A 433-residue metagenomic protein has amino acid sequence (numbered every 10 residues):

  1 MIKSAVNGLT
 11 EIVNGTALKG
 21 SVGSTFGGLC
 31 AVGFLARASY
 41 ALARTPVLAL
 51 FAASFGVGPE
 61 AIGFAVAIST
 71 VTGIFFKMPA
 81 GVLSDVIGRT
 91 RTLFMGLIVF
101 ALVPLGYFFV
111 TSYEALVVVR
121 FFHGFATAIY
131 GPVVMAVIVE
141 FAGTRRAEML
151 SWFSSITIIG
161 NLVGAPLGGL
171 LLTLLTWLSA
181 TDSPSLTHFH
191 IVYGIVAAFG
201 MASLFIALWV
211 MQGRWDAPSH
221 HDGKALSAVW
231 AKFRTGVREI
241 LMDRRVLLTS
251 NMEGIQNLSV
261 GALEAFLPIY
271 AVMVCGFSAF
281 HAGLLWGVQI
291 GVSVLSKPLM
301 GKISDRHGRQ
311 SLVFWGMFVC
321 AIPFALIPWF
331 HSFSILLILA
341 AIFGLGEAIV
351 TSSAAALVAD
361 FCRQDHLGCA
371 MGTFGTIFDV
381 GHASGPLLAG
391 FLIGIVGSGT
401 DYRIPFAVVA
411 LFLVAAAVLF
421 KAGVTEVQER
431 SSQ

Functional and structural regions predicted by a protein language model:
I2-G23, Q212-S250: Juxtamembrane intracellular "pre-TM" segments in multi-pass secondary transporters
S21-T70, L247-M252, N257-C275: Helix-loop boundary and gating motifs at the non-cytosolic
A67-G81, G287-L299: Central cavity-lining transmembrane alpha-helices of secondary-active solute carriers, predominantly the Major
G88, F109-E114, G143, G276 (+2 more regions): Helix-breaking motifs and short loop linkers at transmembrane-helix boundaries and internal kinks in secondary membrane
R91-G106, S311-L326: Structural signature of the two symmetry-related core transmembrane helices
V119-I158, A356-L357, F361: Cytoplasmic helix-loop-helix junction between adjacent transmembrane helices in 12-TM secondary transporters
T173-A197, I393-L411: A membrane-interface helix-boundary motif in multi-pass transporters
A197-H220, A416-V424: C-terminal membrane-cytosol helix-exit motif in multi-pass small-molecule transporters
